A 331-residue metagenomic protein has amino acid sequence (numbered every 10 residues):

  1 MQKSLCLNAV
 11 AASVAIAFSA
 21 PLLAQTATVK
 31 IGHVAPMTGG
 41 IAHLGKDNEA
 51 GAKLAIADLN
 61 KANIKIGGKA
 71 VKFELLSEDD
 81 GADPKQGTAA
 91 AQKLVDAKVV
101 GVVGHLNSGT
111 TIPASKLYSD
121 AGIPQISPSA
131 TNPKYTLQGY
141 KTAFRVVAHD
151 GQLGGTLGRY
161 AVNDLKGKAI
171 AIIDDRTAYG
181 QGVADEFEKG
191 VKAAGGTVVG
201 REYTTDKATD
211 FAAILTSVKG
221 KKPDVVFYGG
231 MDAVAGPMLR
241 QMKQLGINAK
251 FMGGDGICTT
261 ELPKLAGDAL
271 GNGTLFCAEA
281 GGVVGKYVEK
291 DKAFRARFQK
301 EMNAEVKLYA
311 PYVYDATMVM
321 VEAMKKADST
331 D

Functional and structural regions predicted by a protein language model:
M1-L23: Gram-negative bacterial Sec-dependent N-terminal signal peptides
L22-H33, I66-K72, V162-K168: Immediate post-signal peptide segment of exported/extracytoplasmic ligand-binding proteins
G32-K53, E78-P84, L106-G109, I173-G182 (+2 more regions): Extracytoplasmic "Venus flytrap"
H43-A50, A62-L137, T204-F211, A233-G236: Beta-alpha junction/loop-to-helix N-cap segments that form part of ligand/metal-binding clefts
E49-I56, T88-A91, V99, V103 (+12 more regions): Extracytoplasmic/secreted envelope proteins and their assembly/folding machinery, especially bacterial periplasmic
V99-R201, K250-L275: Extracytoplasmic ligand/sensor domains, especially the bilobed periplasmic-binding protein
K222, V319-D331: Extracellular/periplasmic bilobal clamshell ligand-binding domains
L239-Y314, K325-T330: Extracellular/periplasmic periplasmic-binding protein-like sensory domains
